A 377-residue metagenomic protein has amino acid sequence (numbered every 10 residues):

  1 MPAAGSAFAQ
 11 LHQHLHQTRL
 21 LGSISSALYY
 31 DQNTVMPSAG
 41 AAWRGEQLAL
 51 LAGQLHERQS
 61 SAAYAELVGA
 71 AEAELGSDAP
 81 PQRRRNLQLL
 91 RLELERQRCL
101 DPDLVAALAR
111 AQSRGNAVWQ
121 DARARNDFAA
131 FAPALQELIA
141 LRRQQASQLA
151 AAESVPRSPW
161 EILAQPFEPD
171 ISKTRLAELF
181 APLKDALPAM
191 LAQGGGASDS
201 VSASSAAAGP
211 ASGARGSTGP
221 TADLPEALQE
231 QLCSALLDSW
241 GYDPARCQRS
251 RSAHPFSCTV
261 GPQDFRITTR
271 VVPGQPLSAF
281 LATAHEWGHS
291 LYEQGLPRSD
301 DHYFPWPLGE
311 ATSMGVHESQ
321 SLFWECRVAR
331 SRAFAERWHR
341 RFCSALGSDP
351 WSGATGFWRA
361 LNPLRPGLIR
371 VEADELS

Functional and structural regions predicted by a protein language model:
P2-P169, S200: A well-structured
L108-S278: Contiguous, non-catalytic segments that form substrate-binding/exosite surfaces or channel walls
P244-R246, S299-F304, A329-R340: Acidic/polar loop patches that form or flank catalytic/metal-binding clefts of enzymes that bind anionic ligands
S257-R266, L291-D300, G353-P363: Active-site-adjacent bridging/hinge elements
G261-P276, D301-E310, R365-E372: Acidic/His metal-coordination segments adjacent to aromatic residues that form catalytic metal sites in metalloenzymes
S278-P297, E318-L322: Active-site recognition of the HExxH zinc-binding catalytic motif
P307-E318, E375-S377: Active-site metal-coordination segments of metallo-dependent hydrolases
R330-S377: Long, amphipathic alpha-helical stalk/connector segments used for oligomerization, subunit docking, or mechanical
